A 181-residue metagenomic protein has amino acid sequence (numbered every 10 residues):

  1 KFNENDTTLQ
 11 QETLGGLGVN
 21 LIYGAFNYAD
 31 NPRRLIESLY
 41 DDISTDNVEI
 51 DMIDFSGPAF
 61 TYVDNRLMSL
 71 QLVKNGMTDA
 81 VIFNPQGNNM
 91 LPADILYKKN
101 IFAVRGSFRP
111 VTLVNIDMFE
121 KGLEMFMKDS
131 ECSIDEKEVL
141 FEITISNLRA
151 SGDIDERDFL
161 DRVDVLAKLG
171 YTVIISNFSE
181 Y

Functional and structural regions predicted by a protein language model:
K1-Y181: Nucleotidyltransferase catalytic core that binds NTPs
